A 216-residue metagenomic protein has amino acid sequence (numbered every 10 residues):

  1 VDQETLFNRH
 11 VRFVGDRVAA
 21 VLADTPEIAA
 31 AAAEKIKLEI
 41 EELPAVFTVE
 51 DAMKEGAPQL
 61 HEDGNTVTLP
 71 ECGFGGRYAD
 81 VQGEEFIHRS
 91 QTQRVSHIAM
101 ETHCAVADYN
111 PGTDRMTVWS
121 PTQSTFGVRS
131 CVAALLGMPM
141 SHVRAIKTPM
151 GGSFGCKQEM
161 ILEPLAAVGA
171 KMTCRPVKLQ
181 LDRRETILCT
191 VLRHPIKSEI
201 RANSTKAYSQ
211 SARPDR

Functional and structural regions predicted by a protein language model:
V1-C131: Extended, polar/acidic
D2-A29, F154-K206: Glycine-rich and small/hydrophobic secondary-structure elements
I36-L38, V132-M138, P195-I196: Short, solvent-exposed amphipathic alpha-helical segments in soluble enzyme and RNA/protein-processing domains
C104-Y109, K197-K206, Q210-R216: Short beta-strand elements
A105-P111, S130-H142, L165-Q180, A202: Proline/glycine-anchored alpha-helix kink/cap motifs
D114-M116, G151-K157: Helix-loop-helix module between adjacent transmembrane segments
S141-T148, R175-R184, S211-D215: Beta-strand segments within the central parallel beta-sheet cores of soluble alpha/beta enzyme folds
